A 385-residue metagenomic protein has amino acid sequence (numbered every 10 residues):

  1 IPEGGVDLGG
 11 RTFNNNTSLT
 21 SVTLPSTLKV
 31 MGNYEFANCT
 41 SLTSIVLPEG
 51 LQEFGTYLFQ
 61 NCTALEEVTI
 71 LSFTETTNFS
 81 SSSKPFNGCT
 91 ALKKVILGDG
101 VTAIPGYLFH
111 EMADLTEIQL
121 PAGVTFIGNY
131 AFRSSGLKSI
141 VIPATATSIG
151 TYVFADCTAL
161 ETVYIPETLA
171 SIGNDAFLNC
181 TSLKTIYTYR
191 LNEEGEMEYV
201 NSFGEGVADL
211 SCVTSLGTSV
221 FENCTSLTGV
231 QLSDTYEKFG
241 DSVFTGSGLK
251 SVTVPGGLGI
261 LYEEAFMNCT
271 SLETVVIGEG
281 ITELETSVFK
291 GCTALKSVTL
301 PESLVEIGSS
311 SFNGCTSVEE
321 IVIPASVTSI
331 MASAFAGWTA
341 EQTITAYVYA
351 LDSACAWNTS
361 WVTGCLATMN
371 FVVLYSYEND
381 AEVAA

Functional and structural regions predicted by a protein language model:
I1-D7, T17-V30, T40-E53, T63-T77 (+12 more regions): Structural signature of tandem-repeat unit edges
G9-T12, G32-E35, G55-Q60, S83-N87 (+10 more regions): Consensus positions within tandem repeat domains that build extended binding/scaffold surfaces
F86, N201, A336-G337, T359-G364: A structural signal for leucine-rich repeat
M112, E382-A385: A recurrent domain-boundary module in secreted/ectodomain proteins
V362-L366, A381-V383: C-terminal alpha-helix plus adjacent terminal tail
